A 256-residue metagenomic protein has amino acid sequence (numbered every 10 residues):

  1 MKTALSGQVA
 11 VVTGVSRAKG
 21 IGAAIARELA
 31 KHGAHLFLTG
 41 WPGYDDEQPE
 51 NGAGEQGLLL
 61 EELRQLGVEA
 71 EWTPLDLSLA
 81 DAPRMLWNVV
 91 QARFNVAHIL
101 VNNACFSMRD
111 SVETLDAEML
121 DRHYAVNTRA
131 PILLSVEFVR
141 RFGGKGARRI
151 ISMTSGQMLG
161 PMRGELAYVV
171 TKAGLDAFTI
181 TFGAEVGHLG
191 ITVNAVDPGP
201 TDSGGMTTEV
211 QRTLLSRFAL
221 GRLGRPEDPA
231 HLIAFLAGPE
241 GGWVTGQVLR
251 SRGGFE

Functional and structural regions predicted by a protein language model:
T3-W41: Canonical Rossmann dinucleotide-binding motif of NAD(H)/NADP(H)-dependent dehydrogenases/reductases, specifically
H98, F106, E113-I132, I151 (+2 more regions): Catalytic Tyr-X3-Lys loop
S111-V112, M119-D121, M206, L214: Substrate-binding pocket helix/loop in short-chain dehydrogenase/reductase
S135, T171: Active-site helix of classical SDR
R140, I180, A184-E185, G242: Alpha-helical segment proximal to the catalytic Tyr-Lys
L159-G160, R212-R217, A234, T245-E256: Short C-terminal tail/terminal secondary-structure segment of NAD(P)H-dependent dehydrogenase/reductase domains
G187, T192, V244-G246: Short, small/polar-rich loop/turn modules that mediate ligand/substrate recognition or access, typified
F218-P229, E240: A conserved structural motif in NAD(P)-dependent oxidoreductases
